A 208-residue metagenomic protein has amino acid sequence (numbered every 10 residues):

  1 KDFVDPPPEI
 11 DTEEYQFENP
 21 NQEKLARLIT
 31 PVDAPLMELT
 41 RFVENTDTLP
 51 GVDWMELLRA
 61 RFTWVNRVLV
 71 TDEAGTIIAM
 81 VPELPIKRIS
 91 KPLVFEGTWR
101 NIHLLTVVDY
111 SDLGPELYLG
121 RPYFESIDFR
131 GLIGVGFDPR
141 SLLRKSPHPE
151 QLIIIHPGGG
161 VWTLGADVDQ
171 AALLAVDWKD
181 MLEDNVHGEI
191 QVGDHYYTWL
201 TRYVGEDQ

Functional and structural regions predicted by a protein language model:
K1-V4: Extreme N-terminal signal-anchor transmembrane helix of membrane signaling/transducer proteins, especially in bacteria
P6-S90: Extracytoplasmic/periplasmic sensory segments of membrane signal-transduction proteins
L49-R59, L132-V168: Solvent-exposed, extracytoplasmic
V65-R67, Y118-L119, P149-Q151: Short loop/turn microsegments at loop-to-beta-strand junctions
T71, Y123-E125, I155-H156: Core beta-strand residues in small-molecule sensory/regulatory alpha/beta domains
I78-R88, T163-D177: GAF sensory domains
M80-G136, L142: Extracytoplasmic/periplasmic ligand-binding sensor regions of membrane-associated signaling proteins
A171-Q208: Extracellular/periplasmic juxtamembrane segments that couple receptor/chemosensory ectodomains to their
